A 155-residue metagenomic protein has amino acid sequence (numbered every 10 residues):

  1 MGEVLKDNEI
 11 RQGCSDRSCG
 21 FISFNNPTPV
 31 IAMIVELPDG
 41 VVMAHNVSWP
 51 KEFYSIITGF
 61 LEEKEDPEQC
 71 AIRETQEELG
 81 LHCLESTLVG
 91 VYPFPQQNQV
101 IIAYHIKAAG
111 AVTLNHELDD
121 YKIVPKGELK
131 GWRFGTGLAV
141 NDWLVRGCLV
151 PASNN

Functional and structural regions predicted by a protein language model:
M1-A32: Acidic, metal-coordinating catalytic segment for phosphate/diphosphate chemistry, firing primarily on the Nudix
E3-L5, H82-G90: A short coil-to-beta-strand element that immediately follows conserved catalytic motifs
N8, P50, Q96-Q99: Short acidic/glycine-enriched loop/turn segments that link adjacent beta-strands
G13, I34, M43, A103-H105 (+1 more regions): Conserved hydrophobic/aromatic beta-strand scaffold that supports enzyme active sites
P29-I31, D39, V100-I102, D119: Change "...and in nucleic-acid phosphodiester-cleaving endonucleases..." to "...and in nucleic-acid processing enzymes
E36-E77: Conserved Nudix-box catalytic region and its N-terminal flanking loop in Nudix hydrolases and closely related
Y92-T113, K122, K126, W143: Active-site-adjacent beta-strand/loop module that shapes the phosphate/pyrophosphate-binding cleft
G110, I123-N155: Long C-terminal interaction/binding lobes of large macromolecular proteins
